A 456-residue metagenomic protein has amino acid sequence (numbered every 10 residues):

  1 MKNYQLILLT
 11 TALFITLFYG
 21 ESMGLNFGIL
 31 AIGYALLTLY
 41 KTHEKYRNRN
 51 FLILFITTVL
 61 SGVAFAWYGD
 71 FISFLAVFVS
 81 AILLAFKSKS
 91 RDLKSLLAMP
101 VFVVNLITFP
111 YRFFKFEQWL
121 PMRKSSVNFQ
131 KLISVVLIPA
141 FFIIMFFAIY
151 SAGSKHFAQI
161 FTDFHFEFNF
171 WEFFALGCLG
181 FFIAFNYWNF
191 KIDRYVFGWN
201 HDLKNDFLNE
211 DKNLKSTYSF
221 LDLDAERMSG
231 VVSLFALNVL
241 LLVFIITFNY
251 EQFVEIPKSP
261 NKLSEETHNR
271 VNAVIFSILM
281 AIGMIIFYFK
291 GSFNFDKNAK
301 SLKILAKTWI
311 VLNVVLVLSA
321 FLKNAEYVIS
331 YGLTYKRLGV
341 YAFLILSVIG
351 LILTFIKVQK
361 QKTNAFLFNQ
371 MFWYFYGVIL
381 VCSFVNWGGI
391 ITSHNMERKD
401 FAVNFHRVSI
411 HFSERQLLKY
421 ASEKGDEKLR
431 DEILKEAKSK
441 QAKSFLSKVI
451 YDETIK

Functional and structural regions predicted by a protein language model:
M1-N3, E44-N50, F116-F129, Q159 (+5 more regions): Juxtamembrane membrane-water interface segments of multi-pass membrane proteins, especially cytoplasmic-side
I15-K155, L176-G198: Transmembrane-helix bundle segments that line or gate the permeation/cavity pathway in multi-pass membrane proteins
M145-I160, V243-K258, L318-A325, I391-T392: Membrane-helix interface motif
D163-L176, P260-S277, T334-L344: Short aromatic-rich membrane-water interface segments that cap or initiate transmembrane helices in multi-pass membrane
T308-K357: Membrane-embedded alpha-helical segments of integral membrane proteins
N364-G388: Internal/C-terminal transmembrane anchor helices
L380-N404: Hydrophobic alpha-helical transmembrane segments in integral membrane proteins
R407-K456: Extracytosolic and intramembrane catalytic regions of membrane-associated proteins in envelope/secretory systems
